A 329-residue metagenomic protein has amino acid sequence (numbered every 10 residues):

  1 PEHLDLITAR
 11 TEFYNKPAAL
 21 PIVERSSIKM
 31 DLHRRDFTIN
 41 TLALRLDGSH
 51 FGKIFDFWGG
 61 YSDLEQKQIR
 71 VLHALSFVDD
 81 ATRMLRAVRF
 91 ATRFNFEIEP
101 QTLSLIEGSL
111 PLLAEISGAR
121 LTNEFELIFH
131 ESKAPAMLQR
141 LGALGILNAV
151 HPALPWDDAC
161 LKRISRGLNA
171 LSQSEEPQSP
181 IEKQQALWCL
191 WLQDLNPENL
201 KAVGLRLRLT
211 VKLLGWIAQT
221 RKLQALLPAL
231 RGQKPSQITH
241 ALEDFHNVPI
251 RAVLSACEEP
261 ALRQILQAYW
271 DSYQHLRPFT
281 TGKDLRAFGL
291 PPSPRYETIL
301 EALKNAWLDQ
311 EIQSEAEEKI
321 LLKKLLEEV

Functional and structural regions predicted by a protein language model:
P1-V329: Catalytic cores of the polymerase beta-like nucleotidyltransferase superfamily and closely associated nucleotide
